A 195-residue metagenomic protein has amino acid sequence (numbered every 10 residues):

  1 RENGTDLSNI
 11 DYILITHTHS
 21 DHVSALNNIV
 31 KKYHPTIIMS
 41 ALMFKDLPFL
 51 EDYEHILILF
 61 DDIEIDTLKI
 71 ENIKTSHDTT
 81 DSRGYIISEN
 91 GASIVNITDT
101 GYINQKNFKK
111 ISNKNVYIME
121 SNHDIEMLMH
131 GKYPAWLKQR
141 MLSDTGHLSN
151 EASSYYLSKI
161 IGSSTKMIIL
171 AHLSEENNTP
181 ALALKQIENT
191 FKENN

Functional and structural regions predicted by a protein language model:
R1-M39, N115: Active-site metal-binding motif and surrounding structural segment of the metallo-beta-lactamase
R1-T5, S24, I58-V116: Core dinuclear metal-dependent hydrolase active-site scaffold
I10-T18, I37-A41, V95-D99, I118-E120 (+1 more regions): Active-site neighborhood of phospho(di)ester-bond hydrolases with catalytic His/Asp-centered motifs
S20-V23, F44-L47, T79-T80, Y102-Q105 (+2 more regions): Active-site environment of divalent metal-dependent phosphoester hydrolases
S24-Y33, D46-F49, N178-K185: Metal-dependent catalytic neighborhoods of phosphoester/phosphodiester hydrolases
S40-D46, I58-D62: Short, polar loop motifs at secondary-structure junctions
L47-L50, I65-K69, S82-R83, M127-H130: Short, charged, surface-exposed secondary-structure boundary motifs
Q105-N194: Cap/insert and terminal regions of metallo-dependent hydrolase folds
